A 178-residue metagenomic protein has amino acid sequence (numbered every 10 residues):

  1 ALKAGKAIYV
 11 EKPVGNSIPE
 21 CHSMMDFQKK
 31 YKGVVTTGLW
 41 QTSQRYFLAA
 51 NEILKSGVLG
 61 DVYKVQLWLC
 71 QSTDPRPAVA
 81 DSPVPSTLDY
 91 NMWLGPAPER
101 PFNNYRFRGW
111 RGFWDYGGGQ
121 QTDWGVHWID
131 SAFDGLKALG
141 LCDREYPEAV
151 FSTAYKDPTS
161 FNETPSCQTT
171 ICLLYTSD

Functional and structural regions predicted by a protein language model:
A1-S43, G57, V62: Beta-strand-loop-alpha-helix segment that lines the small-molecule cofactor/substrate pocket of alpha/beta enzymes
S17, Q44, S72-D74, D157-S160: Flexible loop/turn segments at secondary-structure boundaries
I18-C21, F47, K64, F102 (+1 more regions): Active-site-proximal cap/loop segments of hydrolase catalytic domains
P19-S23, R45, A49, L88 (+2 more regions): Extracytoplasmic/secreted proteins, especially bacterial periplasmic and envelope-associated proteins
V62, Y175-D178: Conserved small/polar residues in nucleotide/adenosyl-binding loops
Q66-R106: Core domains of carbohydrate- and sulfate-ester-processing enzymes
N91-L174: Rossmann-like dinucleotide-binding domain that binds NAD(P)(H)
